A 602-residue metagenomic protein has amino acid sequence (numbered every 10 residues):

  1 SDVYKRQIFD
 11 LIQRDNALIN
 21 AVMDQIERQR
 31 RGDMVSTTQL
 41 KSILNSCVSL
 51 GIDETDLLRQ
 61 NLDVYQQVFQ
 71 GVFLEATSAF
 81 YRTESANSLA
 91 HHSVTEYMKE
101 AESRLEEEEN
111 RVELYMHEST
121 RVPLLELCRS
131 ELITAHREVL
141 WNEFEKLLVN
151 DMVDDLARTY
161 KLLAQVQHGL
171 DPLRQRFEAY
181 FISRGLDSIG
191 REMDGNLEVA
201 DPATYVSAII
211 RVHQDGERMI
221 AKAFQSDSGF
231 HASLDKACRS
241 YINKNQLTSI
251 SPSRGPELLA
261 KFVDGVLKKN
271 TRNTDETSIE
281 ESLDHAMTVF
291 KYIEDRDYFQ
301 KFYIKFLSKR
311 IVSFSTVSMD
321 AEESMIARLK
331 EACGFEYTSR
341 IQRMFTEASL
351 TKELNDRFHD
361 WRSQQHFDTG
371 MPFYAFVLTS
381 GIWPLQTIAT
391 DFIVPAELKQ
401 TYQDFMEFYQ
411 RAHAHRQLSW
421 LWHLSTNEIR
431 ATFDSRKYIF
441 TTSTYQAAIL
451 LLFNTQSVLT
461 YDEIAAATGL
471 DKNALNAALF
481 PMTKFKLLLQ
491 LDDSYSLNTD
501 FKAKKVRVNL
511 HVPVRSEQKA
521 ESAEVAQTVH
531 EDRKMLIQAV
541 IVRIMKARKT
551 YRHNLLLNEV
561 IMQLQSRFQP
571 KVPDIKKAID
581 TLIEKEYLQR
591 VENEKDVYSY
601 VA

Functional and structural regions predicted by a protein language model:
S1-A602: Eukaryotic scaffold/interaction segments
